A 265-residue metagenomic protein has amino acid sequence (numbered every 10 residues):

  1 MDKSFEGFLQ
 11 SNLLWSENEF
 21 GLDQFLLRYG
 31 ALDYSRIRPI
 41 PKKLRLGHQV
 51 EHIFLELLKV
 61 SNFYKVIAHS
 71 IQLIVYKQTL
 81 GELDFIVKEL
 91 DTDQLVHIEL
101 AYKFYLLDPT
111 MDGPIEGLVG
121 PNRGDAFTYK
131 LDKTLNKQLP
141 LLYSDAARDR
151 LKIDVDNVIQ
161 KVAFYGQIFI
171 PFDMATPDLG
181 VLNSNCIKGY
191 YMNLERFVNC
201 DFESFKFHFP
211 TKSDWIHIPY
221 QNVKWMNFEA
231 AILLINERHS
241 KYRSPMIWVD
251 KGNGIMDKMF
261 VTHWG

Functional and structural regions predicted by a protein language model:
M1-G265: Intrinsically disordered, low-complexity Ser/Thr/Pro/Gly-rich regulatory segments
